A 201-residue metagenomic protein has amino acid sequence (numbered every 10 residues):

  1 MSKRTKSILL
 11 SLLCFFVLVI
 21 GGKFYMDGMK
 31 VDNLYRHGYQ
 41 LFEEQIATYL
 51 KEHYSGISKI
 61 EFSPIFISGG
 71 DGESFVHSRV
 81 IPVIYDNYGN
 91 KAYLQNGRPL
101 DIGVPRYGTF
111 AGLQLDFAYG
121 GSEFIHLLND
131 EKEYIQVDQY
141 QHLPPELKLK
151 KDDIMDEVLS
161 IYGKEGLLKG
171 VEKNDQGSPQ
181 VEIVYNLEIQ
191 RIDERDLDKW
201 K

Functional and structural regions predicted by a protein language model:
M1-R4: Short, Lys/Arg-rich N-terminal segment immediately upstream of the first membrane anchor
K6-K23: Hydrophobic membrane-insertion alpha-helices, especially the h-region of bacterial N-terminal signal peptides
S7-I8, S58-K59, L168: Generic detector of bulky aromatic hydrophobic side chains
L9, S68-G70, R191, R195: Residues in flexible loops and secondary-structure boundaries
I20-P99: N-terminal export/targeting and maturation segments
R98-K201: Extracytoplasmic electrostatic interaction patches
